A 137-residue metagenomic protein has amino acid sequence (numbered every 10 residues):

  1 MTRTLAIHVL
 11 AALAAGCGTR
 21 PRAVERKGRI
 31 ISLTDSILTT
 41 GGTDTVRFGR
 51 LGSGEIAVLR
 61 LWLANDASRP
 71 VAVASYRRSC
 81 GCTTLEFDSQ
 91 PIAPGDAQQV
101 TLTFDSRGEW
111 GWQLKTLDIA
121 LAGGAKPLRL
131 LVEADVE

Functional and structural regions predicted by a protein language model:
M1-G16: Sec-dependent bacterial lipoprotein signal peptides
G18-R20: Bacterial signal peptide processing site
R22-D66, V136: Beta-sheet-dominated interaction scaffolds and their linkers
S53-R60, R107-T116: Short, solvent-exposed loop/turn segments enriched in Ser/Thr/Gly
D66-R69, G108, G123: Short, acidic/polar linear motifs in exposed loop/turn regions
S68-D96: Surface-exposed binding patches on compact interaction domains or structured appendages
D96-L102: Short strand-edge motifs at loop-to-beta-strand transitions and within beta-strands of extracellular beta-rich domains
W110-V136: Terminal connector regions
